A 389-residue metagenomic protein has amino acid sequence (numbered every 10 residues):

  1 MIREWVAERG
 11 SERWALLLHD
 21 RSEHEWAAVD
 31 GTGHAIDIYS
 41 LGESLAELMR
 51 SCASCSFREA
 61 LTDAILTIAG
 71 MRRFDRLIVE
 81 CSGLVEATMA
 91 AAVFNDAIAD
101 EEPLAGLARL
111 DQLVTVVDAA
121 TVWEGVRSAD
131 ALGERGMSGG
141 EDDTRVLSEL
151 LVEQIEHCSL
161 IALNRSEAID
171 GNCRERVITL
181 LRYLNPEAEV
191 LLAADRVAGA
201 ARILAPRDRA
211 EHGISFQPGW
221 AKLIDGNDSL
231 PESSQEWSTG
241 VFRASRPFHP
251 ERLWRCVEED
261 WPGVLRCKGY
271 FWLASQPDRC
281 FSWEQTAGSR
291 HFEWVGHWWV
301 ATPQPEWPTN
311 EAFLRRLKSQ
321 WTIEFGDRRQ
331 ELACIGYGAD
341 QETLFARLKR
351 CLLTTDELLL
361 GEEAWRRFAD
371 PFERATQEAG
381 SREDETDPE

Functional and structural regions predicted by a protein language model:
M1-T144: Nucleotide-state-sensitive switch-loop elements of NTP-binding domains
E23, V122, A131-E324, Q330 (+1 more regions): C-terminal accessory "lid"/substrate-recognition subdomains
A27-Y39, E175-L181, A346-R350: Short, aromatic/basic amphipathic alpha-helical patches
R58, T88-A91, G171-E175, W254 (+1 more regions): Conserved strand-to-helix beginnings and helix N-cap segments that scaffold or border functional pockets
E80, L113, C158, V190 (+1 more regions): Residue-level signature of catalytic and energy-coupling elements of molecular machines, predominantly ATP/GTP-dependent
C256-E259, L344-L352: Short amphipathic alpha-helices in soluble, non-transmembrane regions that often serve as interface/regulatory elements
Y337-Q341: Helix N-cap motif at beta-to-alpha junctions
